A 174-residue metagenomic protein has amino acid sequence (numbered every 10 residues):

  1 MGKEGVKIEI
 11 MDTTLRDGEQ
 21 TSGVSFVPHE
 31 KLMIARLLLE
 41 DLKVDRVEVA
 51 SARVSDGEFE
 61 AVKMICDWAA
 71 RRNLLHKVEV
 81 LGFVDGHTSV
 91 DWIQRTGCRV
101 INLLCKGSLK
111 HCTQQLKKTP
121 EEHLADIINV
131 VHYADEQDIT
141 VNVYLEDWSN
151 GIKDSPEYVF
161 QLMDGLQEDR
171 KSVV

Functional and structural regions predicted by a protein language model:
I10-L32, K77-G86, C112-E121, Y144-E157: Active-site mouth loops of central-metabolism enzymes
M11-T13, C98-L109, N142: Non-cysteine beta-strand/loop elements that form the S-adenosyl-L-methionine
P28-L32, V44-R99: Glycine-rich, positively charged N-terminal anion/phosphate-binding segment
H29-L42, D126-Y133: Alpha-helical scaffold segments that flank or form the walls of functional sites
L39-E40, Q94, D164-E168: Non-catalytic positions within long, well-ordered alpha-helices that form the structural scaffold/packing of enzyme
K43-A69, C105-K118, E146-K153: Glycine-rich, proline-tolerant flexible connector loops at the mouths of alpha/beta enzymes
S55-F83, E122-I139, V143, G165-D169: Alpha-helix-loop-beta-strand connector modules within alpha/beta enzyme cores
V173-V174: Conserved small/polar residues in nucleotide/adenosyl-binding loops
